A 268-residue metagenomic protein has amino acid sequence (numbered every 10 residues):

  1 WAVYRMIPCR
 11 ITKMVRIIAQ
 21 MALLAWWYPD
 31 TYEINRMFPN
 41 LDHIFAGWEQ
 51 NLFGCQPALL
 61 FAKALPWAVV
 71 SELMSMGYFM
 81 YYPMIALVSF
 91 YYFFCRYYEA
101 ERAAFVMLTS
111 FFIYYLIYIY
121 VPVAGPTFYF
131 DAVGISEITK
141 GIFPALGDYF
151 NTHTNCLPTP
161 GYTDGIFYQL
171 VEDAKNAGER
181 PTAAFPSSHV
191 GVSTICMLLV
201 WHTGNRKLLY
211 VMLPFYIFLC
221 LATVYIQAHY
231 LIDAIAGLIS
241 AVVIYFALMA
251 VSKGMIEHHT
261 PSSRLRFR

Functional and structural regions predicted by a protein language model:
W1-C9, F90-Y98, V200-G204, F246-V251: Structural signal for the C-terminal ends of transmembrane alpha-helices and the immediately following loop
I11-I85: N-terminal transmembrane-helix/juxtamembrane module of multi-pass inner/ER membrane proteins
M14-I18, A86-P122, T127-G141: Interfacial segments of alpha-helical transmembrane regions
L23-Y28, F111-I119, P214-Y225: Aromatic-anchored segments of alpha-helical transmembrane domains
D30, M76, L87-F90, Y115-L116 (+2 more regions): Alpha-helical transmembrane segments of multipass membrane proteins
T31, W48, Y82, A103 (+3 more regions): Divalent metal-coordination and catalytic microenvironments
Y120-H202: Membrane-interfacial catalytic/cofactor-binding modules of polytopic membrane enzymes
D164-R268: Membrane-embedded catalytic cores of phosphoryl/pyrophosphoryl-handling enzymes
